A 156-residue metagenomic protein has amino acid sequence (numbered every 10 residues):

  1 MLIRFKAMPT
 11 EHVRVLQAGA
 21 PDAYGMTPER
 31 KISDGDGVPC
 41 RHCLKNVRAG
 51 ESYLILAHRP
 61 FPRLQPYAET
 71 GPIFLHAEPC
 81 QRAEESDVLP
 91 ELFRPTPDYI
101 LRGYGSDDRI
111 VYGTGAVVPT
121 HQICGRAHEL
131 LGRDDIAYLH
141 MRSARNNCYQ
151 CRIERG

Functional and structural regions predicted by a protein language model:
M1-Q17: Extended boundary segments
A18-D98, R102-A116: Conserved mixed alpha/beta catalytic, RNA-binding, or beta-rich assembly cores of soluble enzyme, regulatory
R102-Y138, R142, R155: Short, hydrophobic/π-rich interface segment
S143-C148: Short Gly/Ser/Thr- and Asp/Glu-enriched loop/turn motifs at secondary-structure junctions
Y149-G156: C-terminal edge-of-domain segments
